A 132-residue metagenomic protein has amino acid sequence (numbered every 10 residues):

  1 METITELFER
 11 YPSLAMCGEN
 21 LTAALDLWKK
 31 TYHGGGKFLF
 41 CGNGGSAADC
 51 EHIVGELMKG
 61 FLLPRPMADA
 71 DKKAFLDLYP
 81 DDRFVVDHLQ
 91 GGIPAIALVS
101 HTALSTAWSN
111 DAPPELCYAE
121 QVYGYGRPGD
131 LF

Functional and structural regions predicted by a protein language model:
M1-M16: Generic N-terminal amphipathic, Lys/Arg-enriched alpha-helix
I4, L21-A24, C50: Hydrophobic packing residues in well-ordered alpha-helices of helical domains and bundles
R10, A24-L27, I53, Q121: A ubiquitous structural signal for well-ordered alpha-helices
S13-G34: A short, well-structured juxtamembrane/interface segment
T31-Y125: Glycine-rich, small/polar surface segments that engage phosphate groups of diverse ligands
